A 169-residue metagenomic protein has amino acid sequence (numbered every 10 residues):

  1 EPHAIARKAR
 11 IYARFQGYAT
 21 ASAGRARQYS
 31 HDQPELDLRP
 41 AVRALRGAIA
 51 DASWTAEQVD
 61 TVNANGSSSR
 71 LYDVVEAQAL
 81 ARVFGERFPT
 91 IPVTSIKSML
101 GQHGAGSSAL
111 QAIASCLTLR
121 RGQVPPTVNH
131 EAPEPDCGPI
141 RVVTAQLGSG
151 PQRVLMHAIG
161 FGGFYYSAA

Functional and structural regions predicted by a protein language model:
E1-A4, A105-A169: Conserved beta-strand-centric core segments of catalytic alpha/beta enzyme folds
E1-A52, D60-T61: Condensing-enzyme catalytic core mediating Claisen C-C bond formation in acyl metabolism
F15, V59, N63-N65, A112 (+1 more regions): Conserved small-residue
Y18-A21, T61-R70, I96-G104: A short beta-alpha structural unit
P34-V42, S69-A77, A105-A112: Generic structural signal for well-ordered, non-membrane alpha-helical segments in soluble metabolic enzymes
P40, A44-A52, A79, V83 (+3 more regions): Stable alpha-helical structural segments in soluble proteins, enriched in small hydrophobic residues
T55-D60, F88-T90: Short acidic capping loops at alpha-helix termini that bridge into adjacent secondary structure
Q78-L110: Conserved catalytic cysteine-centered active-site region of acyl-thioester-dependent Claisen-condensing enzymes
